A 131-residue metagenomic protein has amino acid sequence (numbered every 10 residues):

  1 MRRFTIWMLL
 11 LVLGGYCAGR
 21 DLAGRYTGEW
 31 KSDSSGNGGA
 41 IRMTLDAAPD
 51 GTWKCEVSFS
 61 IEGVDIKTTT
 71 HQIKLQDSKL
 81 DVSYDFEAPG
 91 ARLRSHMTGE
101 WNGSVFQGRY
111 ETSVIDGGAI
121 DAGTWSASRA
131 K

Functional and structural regions predicted by a protein language model:
M1-F4: Positively charged n-region of N-terminal signal peptides that target proteins for export
L10-C17: Hydrophobic h-region of N-terminal signal peptides that target proteins for export in Gram-negative bacteria
R20-K131: Central antiparallel beta-sheet cores of small beta-barrel/beta-sandwich binding domains
